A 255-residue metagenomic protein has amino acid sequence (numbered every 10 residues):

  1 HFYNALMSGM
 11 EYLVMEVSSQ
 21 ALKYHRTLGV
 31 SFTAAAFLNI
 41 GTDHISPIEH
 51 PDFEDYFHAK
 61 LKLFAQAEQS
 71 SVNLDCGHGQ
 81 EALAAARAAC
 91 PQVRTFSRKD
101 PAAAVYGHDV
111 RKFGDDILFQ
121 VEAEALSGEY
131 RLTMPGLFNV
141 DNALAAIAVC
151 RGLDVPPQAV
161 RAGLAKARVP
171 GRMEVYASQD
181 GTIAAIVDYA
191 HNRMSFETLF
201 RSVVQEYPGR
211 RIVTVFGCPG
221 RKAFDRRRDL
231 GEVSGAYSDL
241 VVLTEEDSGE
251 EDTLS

Functional and structural regions predicted by a protein language model:
A5-E11, G209-R210: Short, high-confidence coil segments that cap the C-terminus of an alpha-helix and link into the following beta-strand
M7-S8, V14, T33-A185: Acidic, Mg2+-coordinating active-site environments of NTP-dependent enzymes
M10-K23, T27: Glycine-rich phosphate-binding loop used to anchor ATP phosphates in small-molecule kinases, encompassing both
M15, V72, V187, F216 (+1 more regions): Active-site flanking residues adjacent to catalytic metal/cofactor-binding acidic residues
S19, T42, C76, A190-N192 (+2 more regions): Short, glycine/acidic-enriched loop or turn micro-motifs at the edges of active sites
T27-G41, G209-V215: Inter-motif core of Ras-like GTPase G domains
V169, R201-S255: Active-site beta-alpha connecting loops in nucleotide-dependent enzymes
V169-G171, V187-T198: Glycine-rich phosphate/pyrophosphate-binding beta-alpha loops
